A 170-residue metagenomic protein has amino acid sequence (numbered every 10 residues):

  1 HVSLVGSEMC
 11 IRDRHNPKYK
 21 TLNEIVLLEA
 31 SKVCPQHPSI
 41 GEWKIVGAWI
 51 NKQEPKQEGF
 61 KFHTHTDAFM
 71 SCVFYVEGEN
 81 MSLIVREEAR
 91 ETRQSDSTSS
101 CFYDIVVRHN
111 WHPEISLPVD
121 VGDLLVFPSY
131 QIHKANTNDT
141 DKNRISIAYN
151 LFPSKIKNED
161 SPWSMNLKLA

Functional and structural regions predicted by a protein language model:
H1-G6, C10-I11: Single conserved hydrophobic/aromatic residue that forms the stacking wall/gate of nucleotide- or nucleobase-binding
S3, E42-K44, T66-A68, N143: Residue-level preference for beta-strand/loop junctions
R12-N16: Aromatic (Trp/Tyr/Phe) and Gly/Pro-enriched flexible surface segments
K18-E58, H63-H65: N-terminal onset of structured domains
I50-V126, I156-M165: Catalytic core of non-heme Fe(II) oxygenases with the double-stranded beta-helix
F60-H63, H133-T140: Short beta-strand His + acidic residue motifs that chelate non-heme Fe in jelly-roll/DSBH and cupin folds
S71-V73, D141-K157: A short hydrophobic beta-strand segment most commonly corresponding to one strand of the jelly-roll/cupin
